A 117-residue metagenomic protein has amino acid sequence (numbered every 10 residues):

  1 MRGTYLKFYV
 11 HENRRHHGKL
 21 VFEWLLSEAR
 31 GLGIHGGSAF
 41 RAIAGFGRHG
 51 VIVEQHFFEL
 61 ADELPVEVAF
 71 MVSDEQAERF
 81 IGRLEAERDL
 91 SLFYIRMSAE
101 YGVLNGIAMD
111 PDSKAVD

Functional and structural regions predicted by a protein language model:
M1-D117: Positively charged, small/polar-rich N-terminal and surface patches that mediate targeting and assembly and bind
